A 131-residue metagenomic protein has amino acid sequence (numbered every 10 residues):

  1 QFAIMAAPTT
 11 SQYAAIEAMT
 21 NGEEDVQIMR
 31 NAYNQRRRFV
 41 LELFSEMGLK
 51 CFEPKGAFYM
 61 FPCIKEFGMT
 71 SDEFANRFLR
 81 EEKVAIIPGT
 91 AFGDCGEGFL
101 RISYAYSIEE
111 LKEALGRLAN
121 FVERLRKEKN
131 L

Functional and structural regions predicted by a protein language model:
Q1-L131: PLP-dependent class I/II
